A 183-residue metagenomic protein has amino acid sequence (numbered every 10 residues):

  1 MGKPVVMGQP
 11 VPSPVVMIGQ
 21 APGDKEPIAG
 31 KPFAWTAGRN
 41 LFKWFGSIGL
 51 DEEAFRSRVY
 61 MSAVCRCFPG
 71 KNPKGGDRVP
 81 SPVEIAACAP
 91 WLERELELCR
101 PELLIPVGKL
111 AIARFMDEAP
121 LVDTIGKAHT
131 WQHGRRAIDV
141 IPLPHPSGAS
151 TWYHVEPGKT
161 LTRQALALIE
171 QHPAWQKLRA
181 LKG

Functional and structural regions predicted by a protein language model:
M1-G183: A polyanion-binding, active-site-adjacent surface
